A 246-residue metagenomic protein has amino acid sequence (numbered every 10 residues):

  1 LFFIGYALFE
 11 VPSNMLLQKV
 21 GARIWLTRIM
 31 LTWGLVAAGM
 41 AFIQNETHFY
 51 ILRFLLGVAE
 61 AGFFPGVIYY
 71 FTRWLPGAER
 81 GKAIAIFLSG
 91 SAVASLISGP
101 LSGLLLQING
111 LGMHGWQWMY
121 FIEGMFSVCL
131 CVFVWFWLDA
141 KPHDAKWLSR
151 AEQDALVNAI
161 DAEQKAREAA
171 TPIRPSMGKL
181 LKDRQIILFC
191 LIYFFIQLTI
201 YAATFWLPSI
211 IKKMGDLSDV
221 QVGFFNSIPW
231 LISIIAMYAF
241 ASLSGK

Functional and structural regions predicted by a protein language model:
L1-M15, S227-F240: Central cavity-lining transmembrane alpha-helices of secondary-active solute carriers, predominantly the Major
A7-T47: Conserved MFS/SLC helix-loop-helix module at the cytosolic interface between two early adjacent transmembrane helices
G21, F42-H48, A59, P76 (+1 more regions): Helix-breaking motifs and short loop linkers at transmembrane-helix boundaries and internal kinks in secondary membrane
N45-R53, L188-F189: Short hydrophobic/alpha-helical segments at membrane-entry points of transmembrane helices in Major Facilitator
L52-S89: Cytoplasmic helix-loop-helix junction between adjacent transmembrane helices in 12-TM secondary transporters
G81-L106, G110, G124-S127: Glycine-rich segments within core transmembrane alpha-helices of 12-TM secondary carriers
G112-S176: Central mid-sequence intracellular linker of multi-pass
G178-Y238: Extracytoplasmic gate region of multi-pass secondary transporters
